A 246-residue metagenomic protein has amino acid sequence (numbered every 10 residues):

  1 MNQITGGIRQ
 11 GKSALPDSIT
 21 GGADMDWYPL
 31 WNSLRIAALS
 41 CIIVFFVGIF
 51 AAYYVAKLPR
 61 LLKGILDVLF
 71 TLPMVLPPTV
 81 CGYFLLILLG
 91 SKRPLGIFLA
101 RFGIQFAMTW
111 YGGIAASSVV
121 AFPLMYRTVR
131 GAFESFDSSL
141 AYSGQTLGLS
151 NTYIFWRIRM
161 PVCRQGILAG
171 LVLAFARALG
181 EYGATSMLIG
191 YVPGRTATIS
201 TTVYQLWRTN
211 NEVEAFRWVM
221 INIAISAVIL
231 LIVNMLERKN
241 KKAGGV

Functional and structural regions predicted by a protein language model:
M1-D24, R60-K63, V233-V246: Transmembrane alpha-helical segments of polytopic membrane transport and secretion proteins
G11-I42, K57-P59, L206-V213: Periplasmic/extracellular loop-to-transmembrane helix junction in inner-membrane transport proteins
I19, D24-Y28, M187-A227: Interhelical loop and adjacent transmembrane-helix boundary motif in polytopic membrane transport permeases
G21, G82-S118, I189-V192: Membrane-interfacial helix termini and adjacent extracytoplasmic/periplasmic loops of multi-pass transporters
L39-F70, Y83-L85, A132-E134, L140-A141 (+4 more regions): Transmembrane-helix boundary motif in ABC transporter permease subunits
I42, Y126-V129, F133, D137 (+1 more regions): Transmembrane alpha-helices
L62, P123, R130-A141, Q145-T146 (+2 more regions): C-terminal transmembrane helix and the adjacent membrane-cytosol boundary/short C-terminal tail of inner/organellar
G90-S91, I167-Q205: Non-cytoplasmic
